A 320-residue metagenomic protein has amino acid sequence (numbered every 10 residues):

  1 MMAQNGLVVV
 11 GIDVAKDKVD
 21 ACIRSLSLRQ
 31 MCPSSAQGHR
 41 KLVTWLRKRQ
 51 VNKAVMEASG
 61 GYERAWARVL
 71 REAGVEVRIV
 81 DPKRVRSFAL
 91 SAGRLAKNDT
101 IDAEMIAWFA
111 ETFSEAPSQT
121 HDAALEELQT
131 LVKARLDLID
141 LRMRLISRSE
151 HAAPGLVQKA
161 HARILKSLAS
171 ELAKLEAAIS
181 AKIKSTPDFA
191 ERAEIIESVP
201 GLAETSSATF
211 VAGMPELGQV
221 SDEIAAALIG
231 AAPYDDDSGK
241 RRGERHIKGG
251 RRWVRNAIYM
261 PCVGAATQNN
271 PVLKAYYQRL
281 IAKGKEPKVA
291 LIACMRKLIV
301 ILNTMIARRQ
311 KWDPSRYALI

Functional and structural regions predicted by a protein language model:
M1-G6, Q50, R316-I320: Intrinsically disordered, low-complexity and often Lys/Arg-enriched segments
M2-R24, I106, A208: Gly/Thr-rich phosphate-binding beta-strand-loop-beta motif of the actin/hexokinase/Hsp70
R24-K53: Nucleic-acid-processing active sites and adjacent nucleic-acid-binding tracks, predominantly divalent metal-dependent
V51-Y62: Short glycine-rich phosphate-binding loop at a beta-alpha junction
R71, R78-S198, A208: Long, charge-rich intrinsically disordered scaffolds of nucleic-acid metabolism proteins
E204, T209-K283, P287, P314 (+1 more regions): Phosphate-backbone recognition surface of nucleic-acid-processing proteins
A282-I320: Basic, amphipathic alpha-helical segments enriched in Lys/Arg and hydrophobic/aromatic residues
